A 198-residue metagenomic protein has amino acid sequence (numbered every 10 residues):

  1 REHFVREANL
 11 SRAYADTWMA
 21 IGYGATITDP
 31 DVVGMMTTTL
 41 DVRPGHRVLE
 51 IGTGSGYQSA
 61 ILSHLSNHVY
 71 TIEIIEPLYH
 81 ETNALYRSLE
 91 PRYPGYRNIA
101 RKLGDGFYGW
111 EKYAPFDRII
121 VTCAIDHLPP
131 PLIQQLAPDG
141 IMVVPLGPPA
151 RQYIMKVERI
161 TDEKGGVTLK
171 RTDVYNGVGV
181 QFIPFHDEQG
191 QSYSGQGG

Functional and structural regions predicted by a protein language model:
R1-L49, T53, Y57-I61, L65 (+4 more regions): Class I SAM-dependent transferase core
D41-T161, L169: Conserved nucleotide-cofactor-binding alpha/beta core module
